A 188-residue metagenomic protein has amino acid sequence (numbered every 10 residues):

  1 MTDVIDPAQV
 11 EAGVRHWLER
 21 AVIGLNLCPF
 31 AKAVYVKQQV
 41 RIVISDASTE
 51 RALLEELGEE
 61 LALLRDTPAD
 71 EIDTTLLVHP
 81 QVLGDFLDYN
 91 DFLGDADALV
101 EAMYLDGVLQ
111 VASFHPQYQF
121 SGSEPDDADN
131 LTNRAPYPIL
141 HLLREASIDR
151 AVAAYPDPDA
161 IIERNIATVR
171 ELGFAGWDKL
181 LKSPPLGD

Functional and structural regions predicted by a protein language model:
T2-D188: Expand to "…catalyze enediolate/carbanion chemistry for C-C bond making/breaking, isomerization, decarboxylation
